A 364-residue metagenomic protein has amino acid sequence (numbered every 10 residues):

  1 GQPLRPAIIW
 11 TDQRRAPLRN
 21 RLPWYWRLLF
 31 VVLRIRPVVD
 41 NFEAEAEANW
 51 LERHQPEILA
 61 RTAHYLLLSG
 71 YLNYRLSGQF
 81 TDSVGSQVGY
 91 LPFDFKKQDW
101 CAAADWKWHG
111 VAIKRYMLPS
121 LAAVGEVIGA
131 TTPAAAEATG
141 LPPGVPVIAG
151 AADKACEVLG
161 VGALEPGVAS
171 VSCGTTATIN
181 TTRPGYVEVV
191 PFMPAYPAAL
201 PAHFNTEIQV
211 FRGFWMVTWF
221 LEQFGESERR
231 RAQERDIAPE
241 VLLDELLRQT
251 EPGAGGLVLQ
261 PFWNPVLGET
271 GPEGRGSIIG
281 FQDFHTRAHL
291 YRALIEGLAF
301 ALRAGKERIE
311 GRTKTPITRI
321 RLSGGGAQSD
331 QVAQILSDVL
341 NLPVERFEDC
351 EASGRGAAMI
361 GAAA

Functional and structural regions predicted by a protein language model:
G1-Q2, E57: Short, charge-rich binding segments
P3-L4, F80: Hydrophobic "anchor" residues
D12: Carbohydrate-associated surface elements
A16, N20-F80, L91-A112, G125-S323 (+1 more regions): Active-site core segments that coordinate phosphate-bearing ligands/cofactors across diverse enzyme families
S86: Dinucleotide-binding Rossmann-like beta1-alpha1 core, especially the glycine-rich loop that anchors the ADP
M117-A122: RecA-like P-loop NTPase motor core of helicase/translocase proteins
